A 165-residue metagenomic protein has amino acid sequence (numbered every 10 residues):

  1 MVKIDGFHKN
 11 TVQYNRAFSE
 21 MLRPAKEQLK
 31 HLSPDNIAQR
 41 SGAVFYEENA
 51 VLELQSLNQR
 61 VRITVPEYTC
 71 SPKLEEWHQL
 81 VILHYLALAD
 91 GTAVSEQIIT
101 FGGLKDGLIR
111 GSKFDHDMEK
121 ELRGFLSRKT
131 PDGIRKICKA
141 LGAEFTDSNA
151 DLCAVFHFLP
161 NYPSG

Functional and structural regions predicted by a protein language model:
M1-V2, S164-G165: Acidic, proline/glycine-rich low-complexity IDRs
V2-N49, A93-D147: Short Lys/Arg-enriched alpha/beta "domain-start" segment
P24, P34, P66, P72 (+2 more regions): Proline-rich intrinsically disordered, low-complexity coils
N36-R62, T146-S164: Amphipathic, interaction-prone secondary-structure segments
Q55-H116: Aromatic- and glycine-enriched beta-alpha-beta binding-site module
